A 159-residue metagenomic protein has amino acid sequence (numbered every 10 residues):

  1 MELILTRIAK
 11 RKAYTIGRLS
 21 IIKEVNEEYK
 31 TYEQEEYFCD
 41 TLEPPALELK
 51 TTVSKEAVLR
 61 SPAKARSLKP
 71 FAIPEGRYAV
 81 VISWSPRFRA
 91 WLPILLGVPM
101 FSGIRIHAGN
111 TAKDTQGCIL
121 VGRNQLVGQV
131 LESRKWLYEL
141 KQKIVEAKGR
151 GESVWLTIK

Functional and structural regions predicted by a protein language model:
M1-V154: Cell wall/extracellular polymer interaction/catalysis modules
W155-K159: Low-complexity intrinsically disordered segments
